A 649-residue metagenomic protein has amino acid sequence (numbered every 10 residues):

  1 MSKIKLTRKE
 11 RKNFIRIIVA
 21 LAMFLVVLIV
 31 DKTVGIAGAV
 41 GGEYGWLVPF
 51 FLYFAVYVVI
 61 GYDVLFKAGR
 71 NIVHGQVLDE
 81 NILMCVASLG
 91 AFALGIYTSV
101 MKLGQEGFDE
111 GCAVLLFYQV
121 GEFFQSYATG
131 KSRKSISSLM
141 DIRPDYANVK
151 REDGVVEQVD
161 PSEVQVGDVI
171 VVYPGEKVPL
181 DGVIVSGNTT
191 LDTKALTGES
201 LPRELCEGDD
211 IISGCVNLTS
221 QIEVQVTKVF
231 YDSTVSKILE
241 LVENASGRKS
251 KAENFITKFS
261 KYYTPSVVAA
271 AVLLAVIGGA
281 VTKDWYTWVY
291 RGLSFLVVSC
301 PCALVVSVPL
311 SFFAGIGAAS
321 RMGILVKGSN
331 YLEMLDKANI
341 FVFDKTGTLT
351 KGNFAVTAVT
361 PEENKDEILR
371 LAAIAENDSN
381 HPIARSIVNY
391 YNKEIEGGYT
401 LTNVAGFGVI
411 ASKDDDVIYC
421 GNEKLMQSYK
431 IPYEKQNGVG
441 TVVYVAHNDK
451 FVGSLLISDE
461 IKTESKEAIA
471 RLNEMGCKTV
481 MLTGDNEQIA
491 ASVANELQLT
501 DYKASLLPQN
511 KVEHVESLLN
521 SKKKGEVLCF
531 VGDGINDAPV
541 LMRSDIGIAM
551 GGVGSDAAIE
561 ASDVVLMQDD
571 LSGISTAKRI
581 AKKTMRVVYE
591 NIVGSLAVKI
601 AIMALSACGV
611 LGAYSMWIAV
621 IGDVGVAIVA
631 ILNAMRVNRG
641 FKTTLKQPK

Functional and structural regions predicted by a protein language model:
M1-S2, S137-D232, N330-A372, S412-K413: Conserved cytosolic catalytic loops of P-type ATPases
S2, L6, V30-Y44, K67-A68 (+11 more regions): Membrane-embedded alpha-helical bundles of multi-pass transporters
S2-Y146, K258, T287, V359: Transmembrane helix-loop-helix hairpins at the membrane interface
L52-V64, A68-H74, I82, L89 (+6 more regions): Hydrophobic alpha-helical transmembrane segments
A68, A128, A147, G167 (+26 more regions): Residue-level signature of catalytic and energy-coupling elements of molecular machines, predominantly ATP/GTP-dependent
D79-C85, A113-P174, L205, V326 (+6 more regions): Juxtamembrane coupling segments of multi-pass membrane pumps/enzymes
S138, D153, S329-I546, R579-K582 (+1 more regions): Cytosolic catalytic headpiece
L180-D181, G214, T219-E243, A561-Q568 (+1 more regions): Hydrophobic alpha-helical segments characteristic of transmembrane helices
